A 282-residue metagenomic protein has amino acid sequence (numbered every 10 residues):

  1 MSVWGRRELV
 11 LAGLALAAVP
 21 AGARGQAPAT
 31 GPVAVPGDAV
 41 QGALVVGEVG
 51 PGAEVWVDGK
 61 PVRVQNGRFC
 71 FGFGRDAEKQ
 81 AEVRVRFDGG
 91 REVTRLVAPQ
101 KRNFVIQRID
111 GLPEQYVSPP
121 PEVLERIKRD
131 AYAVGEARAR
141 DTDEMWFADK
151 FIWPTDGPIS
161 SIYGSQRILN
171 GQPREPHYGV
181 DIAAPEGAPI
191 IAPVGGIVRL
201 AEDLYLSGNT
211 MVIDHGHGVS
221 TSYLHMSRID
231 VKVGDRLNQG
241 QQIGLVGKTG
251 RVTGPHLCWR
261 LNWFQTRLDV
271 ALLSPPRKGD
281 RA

Functional and structural regions predicted by a protein language model:
M1-A17: N-terminal secretory signal peptides and thylakoid transit peptides that target proteins across membranes
V19-G22: C-terminal segment of classical bacterial N-terminal signal peptides
G25-Q41, F87-L169, G279-A282: Polar/charged, compositionally biased leader and regulatory segments
Q26-L44, E48-K101: Ser/Thr-rich low-complexity repeats and stalk/linker segments
P51, R75, P99-N103, S165 (+2 more regions): Non-catalytic surface loops within mature trypsin-like serine protease
N66-F69, A98-R102, M226-I229, L273-P276: A short, sequence-level motif marking secondary-structure junctions
E78-A81, N103-Q107, T266-L268: Short, charged/polar, Gly/Pro-enriched secondary-structure boundary elements
I152-A282: Catalytic cores of peptidoglycan-degrading enzymes
